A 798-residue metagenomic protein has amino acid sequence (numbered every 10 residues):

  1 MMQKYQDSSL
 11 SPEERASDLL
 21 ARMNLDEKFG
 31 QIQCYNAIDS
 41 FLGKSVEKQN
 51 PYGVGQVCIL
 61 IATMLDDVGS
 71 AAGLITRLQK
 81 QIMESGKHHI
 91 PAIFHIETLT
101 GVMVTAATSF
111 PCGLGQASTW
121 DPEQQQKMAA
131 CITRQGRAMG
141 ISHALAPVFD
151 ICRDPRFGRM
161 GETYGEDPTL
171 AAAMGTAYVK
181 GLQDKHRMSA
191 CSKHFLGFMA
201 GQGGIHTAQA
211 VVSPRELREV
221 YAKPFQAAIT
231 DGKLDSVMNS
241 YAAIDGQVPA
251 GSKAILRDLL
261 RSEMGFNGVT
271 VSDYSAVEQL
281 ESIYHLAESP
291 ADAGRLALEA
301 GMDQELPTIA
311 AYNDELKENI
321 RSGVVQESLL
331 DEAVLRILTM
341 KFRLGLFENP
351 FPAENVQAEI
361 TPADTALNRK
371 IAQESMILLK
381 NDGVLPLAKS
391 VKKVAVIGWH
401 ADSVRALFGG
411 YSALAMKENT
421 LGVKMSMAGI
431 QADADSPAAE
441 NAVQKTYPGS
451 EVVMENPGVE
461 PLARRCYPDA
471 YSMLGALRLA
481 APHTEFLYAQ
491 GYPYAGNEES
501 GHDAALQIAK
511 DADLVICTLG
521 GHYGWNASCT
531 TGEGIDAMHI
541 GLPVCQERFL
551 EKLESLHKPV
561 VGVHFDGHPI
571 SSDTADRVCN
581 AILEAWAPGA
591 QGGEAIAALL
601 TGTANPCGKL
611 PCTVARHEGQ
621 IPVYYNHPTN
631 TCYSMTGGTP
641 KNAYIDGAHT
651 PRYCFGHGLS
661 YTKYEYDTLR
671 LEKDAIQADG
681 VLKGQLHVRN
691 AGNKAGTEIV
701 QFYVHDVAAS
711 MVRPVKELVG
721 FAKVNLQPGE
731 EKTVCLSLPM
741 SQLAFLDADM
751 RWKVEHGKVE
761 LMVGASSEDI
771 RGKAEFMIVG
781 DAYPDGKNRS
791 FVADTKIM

Functional and structural regions predicted by a protein language model:
M1-A744, H756-V763, S767-E768, P784 (+2 more regions): Glycoside hydrolase catalytic-domain context in secreted enzymes
D747-D749: Flexible, membrane-facing loop/turn or short amphipathic-helix motifs that contact lipid bilayers or gate lipid-binding
W752-K753: Surface-exposed, short loops/turns at beta-strand junctions within beta-sandwich domains
D769-D785: Short beta-strand elements
